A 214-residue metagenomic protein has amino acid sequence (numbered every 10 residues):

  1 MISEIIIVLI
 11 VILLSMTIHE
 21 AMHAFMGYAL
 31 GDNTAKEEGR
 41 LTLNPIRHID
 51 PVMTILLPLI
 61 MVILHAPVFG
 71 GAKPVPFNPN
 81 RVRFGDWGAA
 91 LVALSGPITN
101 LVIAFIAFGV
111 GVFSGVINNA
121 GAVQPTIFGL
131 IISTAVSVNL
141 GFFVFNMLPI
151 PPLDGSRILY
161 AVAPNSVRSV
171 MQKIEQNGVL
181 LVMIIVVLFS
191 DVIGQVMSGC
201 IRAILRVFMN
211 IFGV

Functional and structural regions predicted by a protein language model:
M1-V214: Hydrophobic transmembrane alpha-helices and their immediate loop junctions in multi-pass integral membrane proteins
